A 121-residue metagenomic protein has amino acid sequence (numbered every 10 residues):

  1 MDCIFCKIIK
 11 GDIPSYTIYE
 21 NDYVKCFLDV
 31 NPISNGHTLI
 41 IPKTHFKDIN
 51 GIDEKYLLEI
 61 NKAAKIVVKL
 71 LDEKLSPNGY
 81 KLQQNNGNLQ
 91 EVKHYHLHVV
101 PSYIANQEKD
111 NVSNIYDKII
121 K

Functional and structural regions predicted by a protein language model:
M1-K121: HIT superfamily nucleotide-processing domains
